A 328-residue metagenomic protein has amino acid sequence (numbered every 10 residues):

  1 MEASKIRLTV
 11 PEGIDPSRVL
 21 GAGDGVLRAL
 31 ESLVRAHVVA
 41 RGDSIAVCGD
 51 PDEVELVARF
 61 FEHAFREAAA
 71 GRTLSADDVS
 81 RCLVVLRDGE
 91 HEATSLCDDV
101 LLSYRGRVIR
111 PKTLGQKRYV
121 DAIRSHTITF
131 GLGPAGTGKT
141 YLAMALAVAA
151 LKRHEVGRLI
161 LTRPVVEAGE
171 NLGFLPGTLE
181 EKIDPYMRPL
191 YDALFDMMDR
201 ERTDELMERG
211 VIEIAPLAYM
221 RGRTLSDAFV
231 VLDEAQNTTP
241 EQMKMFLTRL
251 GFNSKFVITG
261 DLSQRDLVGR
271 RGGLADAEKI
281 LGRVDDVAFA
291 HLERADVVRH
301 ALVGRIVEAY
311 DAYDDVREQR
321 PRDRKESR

Functional and structural regions predicted by a protein language model:
M1-S17: Short glycine-/aliphatic-rich beta-strand segments at the starts of folded cytosolic domains
G13, P51-D52, N237, V297: Short, surface-exposed acidic/glycine-rich loop or hinge patches that mediate macromolecular interfaces
D15-S32: Short amphipathic alpha-helix segments
V19, V57-F60, M243-F246: Hydrophobic side chains in well-ordered alpha-helices
S32-V39: A short, structured beta-strand/loop element
V39-L96: Interdomain "pre-motor" coupling segment immediately N-terminal to P-loop NTPase/helicase cores
S44, Y104-Q116, V120-L232, Q236-R328: Conserved helicase motor core of SF1/SF2 NTP-dependent helicases
V84-L114: Conserved loop-to-helix interface motifs that mediate assembly, gating, or partner/ligand docking in ancient ring
